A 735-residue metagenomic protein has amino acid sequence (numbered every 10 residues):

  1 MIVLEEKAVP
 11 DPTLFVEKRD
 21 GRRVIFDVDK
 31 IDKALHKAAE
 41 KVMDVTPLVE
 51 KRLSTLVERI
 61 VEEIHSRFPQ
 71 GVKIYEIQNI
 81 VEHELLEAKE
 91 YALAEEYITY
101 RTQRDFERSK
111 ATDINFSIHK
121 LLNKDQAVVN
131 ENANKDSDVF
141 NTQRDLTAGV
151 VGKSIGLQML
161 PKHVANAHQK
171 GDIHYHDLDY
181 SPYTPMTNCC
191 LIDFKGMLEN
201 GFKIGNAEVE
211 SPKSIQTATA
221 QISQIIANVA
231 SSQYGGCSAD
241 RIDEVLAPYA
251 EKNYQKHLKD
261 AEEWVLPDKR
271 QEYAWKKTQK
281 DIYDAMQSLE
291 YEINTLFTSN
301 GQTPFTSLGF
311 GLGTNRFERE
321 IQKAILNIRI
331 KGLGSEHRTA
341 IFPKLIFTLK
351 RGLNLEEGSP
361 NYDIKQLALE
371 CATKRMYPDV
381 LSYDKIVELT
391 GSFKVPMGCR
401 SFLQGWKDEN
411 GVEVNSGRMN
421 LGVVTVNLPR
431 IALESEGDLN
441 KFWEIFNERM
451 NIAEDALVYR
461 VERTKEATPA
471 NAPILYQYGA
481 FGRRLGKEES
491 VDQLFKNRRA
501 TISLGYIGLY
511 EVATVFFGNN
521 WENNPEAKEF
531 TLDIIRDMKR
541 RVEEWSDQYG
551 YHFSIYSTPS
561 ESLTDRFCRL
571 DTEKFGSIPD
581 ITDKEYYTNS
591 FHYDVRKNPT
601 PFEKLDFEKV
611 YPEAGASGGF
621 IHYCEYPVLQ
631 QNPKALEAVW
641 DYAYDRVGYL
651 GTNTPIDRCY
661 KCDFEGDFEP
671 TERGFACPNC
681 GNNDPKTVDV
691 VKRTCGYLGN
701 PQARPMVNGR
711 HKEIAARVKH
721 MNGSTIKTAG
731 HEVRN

Functional and structural regions predicted by a protein language model:
I2-L121, H711-K712, A716-R717: Charged, amphipathic alpha-helical regulatory modules used for macromolecular assembly or allosteric control
H36, P429-L433, V512-V515: Short connector loops/turns at beta-strand edges and beta->alpha or beta->beta junctions
P47-L48, K539-D547, K719-N735: Short, intrinsically disordered, low-complexity segments enriched in Ser/Thr and Pro
Q103-E107, D113-R498, N519-N520, N524-K686 (+1 more regions): Conserved catalytic cores of very large enzyme subunits
E244, I502-V515, R536, R693: Contiguous, well-ordered alpha-helical segments that form the cores/surfaces of helical PPI scaffolds
I282-M286, E290, V515, V707-A715: Metallocofactor- and cofactor-centric catalytic cores in central/energy metabolism, strongly enriched
G681-V733: Long insertion/accessory domains within large nucleic-acid-processing enzymes
